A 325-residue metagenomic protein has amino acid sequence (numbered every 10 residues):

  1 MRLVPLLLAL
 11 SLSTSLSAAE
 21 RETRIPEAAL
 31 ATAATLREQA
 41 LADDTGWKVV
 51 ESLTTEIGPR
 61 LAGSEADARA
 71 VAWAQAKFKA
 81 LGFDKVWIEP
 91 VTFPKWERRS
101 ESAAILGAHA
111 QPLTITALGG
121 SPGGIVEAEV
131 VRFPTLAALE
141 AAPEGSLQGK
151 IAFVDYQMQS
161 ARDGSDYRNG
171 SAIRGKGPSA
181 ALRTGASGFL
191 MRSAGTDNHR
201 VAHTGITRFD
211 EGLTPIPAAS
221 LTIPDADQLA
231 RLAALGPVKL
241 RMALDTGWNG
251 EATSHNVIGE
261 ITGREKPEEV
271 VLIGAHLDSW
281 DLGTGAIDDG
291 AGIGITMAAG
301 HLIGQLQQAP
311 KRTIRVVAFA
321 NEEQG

Functional and structural regions predicted by a protein language model:
R2-S15: Bacterial N-terminal signal peptides
R21-A31, T35, E51, T55-D163: Noncatalytic luminal/extracellular "stalk/propeptide" segments of secretory-pathway proteins
A29-T32, T45-V50, I57, A66-A74 (+9 more regions): Stable alpha-helical elements in mature extracytoplasmic
L30-T32, L106-E144, T207-A286, A298-H301 (+1 more regions): Soluble metallo-hydrolase cores and metallopeptidase-like ectodomains found primarily in the secretory/periplasmic
A40, T54-L61, A74, F78-K85 (+8 more regions): Sec/Tat-exported extracytoplasmic proteins
V49-T54, W87-I88, V130-R132, I151-D155 (+5 more regions): Structural recognition of the beta-strand scaffold that forms the well-ordered cores of secreted hydrolase catalytic
S64, T114-P217, T284, D288 (+1 more regions): Extracellular/luminal Protease-associated
Q157-Q159, G195-T196, L277-S279, V317-Q324: Acidic, glycine-rich active-site loops and adjacent beta-strand->loop/helix elements that engage anionic groups
